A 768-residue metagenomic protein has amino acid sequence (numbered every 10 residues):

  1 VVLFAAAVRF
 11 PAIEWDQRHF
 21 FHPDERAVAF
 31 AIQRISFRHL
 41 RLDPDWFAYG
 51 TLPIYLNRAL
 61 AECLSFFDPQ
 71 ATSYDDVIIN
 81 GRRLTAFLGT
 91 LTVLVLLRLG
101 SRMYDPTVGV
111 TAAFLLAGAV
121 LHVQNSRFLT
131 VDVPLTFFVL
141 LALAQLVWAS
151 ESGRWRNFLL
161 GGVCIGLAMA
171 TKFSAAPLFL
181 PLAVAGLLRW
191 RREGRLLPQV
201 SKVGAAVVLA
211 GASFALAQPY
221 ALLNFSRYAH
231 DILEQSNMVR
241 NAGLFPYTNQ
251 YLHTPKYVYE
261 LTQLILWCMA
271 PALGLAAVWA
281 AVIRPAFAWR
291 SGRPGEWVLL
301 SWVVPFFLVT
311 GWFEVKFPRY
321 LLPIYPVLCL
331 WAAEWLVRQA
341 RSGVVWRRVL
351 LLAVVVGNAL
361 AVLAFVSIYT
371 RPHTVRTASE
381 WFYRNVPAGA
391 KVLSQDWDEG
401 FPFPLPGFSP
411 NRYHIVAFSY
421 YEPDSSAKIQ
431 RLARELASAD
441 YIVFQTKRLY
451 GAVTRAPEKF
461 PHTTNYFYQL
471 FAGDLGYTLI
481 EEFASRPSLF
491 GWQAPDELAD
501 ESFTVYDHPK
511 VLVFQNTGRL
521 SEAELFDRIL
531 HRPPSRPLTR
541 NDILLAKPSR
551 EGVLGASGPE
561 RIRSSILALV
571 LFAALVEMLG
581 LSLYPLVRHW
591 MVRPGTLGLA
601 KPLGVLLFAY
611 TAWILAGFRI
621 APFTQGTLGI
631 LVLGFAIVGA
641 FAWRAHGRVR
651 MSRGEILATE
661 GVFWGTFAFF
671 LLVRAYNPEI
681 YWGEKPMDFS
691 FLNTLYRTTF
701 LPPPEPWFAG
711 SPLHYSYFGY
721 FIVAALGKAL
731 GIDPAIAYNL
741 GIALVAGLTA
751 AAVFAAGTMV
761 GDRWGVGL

Functional and structural regions predicted by a protein language model:
V8-P11, A27-R38, Y49-L56, E62-Q70 (+12 more regions): Transmembrane-lumen/periplasm boundary regions of multi-pass, lipid-linked membrane glycan transferases
E14-H19, F37-F47, D68-A71, F245-Y247 (+3 more regions): Active-site lumenal/periplasmic loops and adjacent helix-entry segments of GT-C-fold, multi-pass membrane
I79, R83-M103, L141, Q145 (+4 more regions): Transmembrane-helix motifs of polytopic, lipid-linked glycan transferases
A86, I480-A484, S488-T504, H508 (+2 more regions): Membrane-embedded, hydrophobic transmembrane alpha-helices
V95, P134-E151, N157, G161-I165 (+2 more regions): Specific aromatic-rich, kink-prone transmembrane helix
R102-M103, T107, A142-F158, A168 (+3 more regions): Membrane-interface transmembrane helices that cradle and orient dolichyl/undecaprenyl
N125-S126, D132-L135, A168, F173 (+5 more regions): Hydrophobic/aromatic-rich transmembrane helices and adjacent perimembrane loops
V207-V208, A212, L330-L363: Signature aromatic-anchored transmembrane alpha helix within multi-pass, membrane-resident enzymes that catalyze glycan
